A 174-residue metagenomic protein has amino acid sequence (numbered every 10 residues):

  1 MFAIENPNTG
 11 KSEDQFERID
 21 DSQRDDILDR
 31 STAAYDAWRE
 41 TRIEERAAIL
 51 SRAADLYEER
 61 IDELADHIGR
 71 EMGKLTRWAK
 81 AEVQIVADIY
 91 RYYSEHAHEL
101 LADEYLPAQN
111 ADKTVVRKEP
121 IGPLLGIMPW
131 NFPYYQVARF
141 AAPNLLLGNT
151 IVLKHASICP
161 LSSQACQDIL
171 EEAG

Functional and structural regions predicted by a protein language model:
M1-D112: N-terminal Rossmann-like NAD(P)+-binding subdomain of aldehyde/semialdehyde dehydrogenases
Y105-G174: Rossmann-like NAD(P) dinucleotide-binding subdomain of oxidoreductase/dehydrogenase enzymes
